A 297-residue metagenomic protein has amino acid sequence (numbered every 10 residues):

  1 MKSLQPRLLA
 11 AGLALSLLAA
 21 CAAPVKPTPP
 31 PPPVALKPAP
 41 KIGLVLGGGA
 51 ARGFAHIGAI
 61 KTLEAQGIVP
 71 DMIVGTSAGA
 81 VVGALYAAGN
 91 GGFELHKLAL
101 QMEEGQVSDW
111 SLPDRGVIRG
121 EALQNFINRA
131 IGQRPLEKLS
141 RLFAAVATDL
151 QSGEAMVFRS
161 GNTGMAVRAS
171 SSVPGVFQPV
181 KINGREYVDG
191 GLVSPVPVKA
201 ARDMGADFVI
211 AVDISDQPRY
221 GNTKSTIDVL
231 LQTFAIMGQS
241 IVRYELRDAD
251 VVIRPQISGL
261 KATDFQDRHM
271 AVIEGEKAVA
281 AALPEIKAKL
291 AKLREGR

Functional and structural regions predicted by a protein language model:
K2-L4, L8-A11, C21-I73, L85-R297: Patatin-like phospholipase
G75, G79: Gly/Ala-rich beta-loop-alpha elbow adjacent to hydrolase catalytic centers
